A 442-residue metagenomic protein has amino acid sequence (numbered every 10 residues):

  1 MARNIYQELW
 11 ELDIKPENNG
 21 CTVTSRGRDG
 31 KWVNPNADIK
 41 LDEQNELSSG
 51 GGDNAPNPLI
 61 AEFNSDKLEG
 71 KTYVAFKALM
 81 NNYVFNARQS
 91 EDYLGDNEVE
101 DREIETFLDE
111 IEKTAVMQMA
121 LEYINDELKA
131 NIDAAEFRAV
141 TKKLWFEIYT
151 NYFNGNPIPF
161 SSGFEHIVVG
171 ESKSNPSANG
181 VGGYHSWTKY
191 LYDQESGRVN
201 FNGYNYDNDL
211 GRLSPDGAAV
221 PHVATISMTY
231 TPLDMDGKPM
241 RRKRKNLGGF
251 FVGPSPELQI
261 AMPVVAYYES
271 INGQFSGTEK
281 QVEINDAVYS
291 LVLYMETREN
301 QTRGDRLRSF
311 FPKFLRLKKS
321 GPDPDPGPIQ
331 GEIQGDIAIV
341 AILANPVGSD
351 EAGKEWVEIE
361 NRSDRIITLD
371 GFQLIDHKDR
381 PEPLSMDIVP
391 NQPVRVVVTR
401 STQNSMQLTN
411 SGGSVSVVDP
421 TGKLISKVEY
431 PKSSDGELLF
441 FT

Functional and structural regions predicted by a protein language model:
M1-E283: N-terminal "domain-start" segment
E257-P322: Compact beta-sheet-dominated globular domain cores
L291, P383-D387, K423-S434: Short amphipathic beta-strand/extended segments with alternating polar/hydrophobic composition
E299-T302, S416-K432: Short, exposed beta-strand-loop hairpins at the edges of beta-sheets in extracellular/periplasmic proteins
P322-F372, T399-S411, V428-S434, F440-T442: A structural motif detector for short, solvent-exposed N-terminal "entry" segments of globular domains
Q373-I375, S414-S416: Beta-strand signatures of extracellular beta-sandwich domains
D379-M406: Intrinsically disordered, low-complexity Pro/Gly/Ser/Thr-rich segments with frequent PxxP/GP/PP motifs and embedded
